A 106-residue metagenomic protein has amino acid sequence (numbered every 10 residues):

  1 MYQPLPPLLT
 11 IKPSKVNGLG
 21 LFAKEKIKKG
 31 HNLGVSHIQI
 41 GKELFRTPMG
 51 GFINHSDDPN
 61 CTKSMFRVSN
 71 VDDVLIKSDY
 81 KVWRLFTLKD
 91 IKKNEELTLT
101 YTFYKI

Functional and structural regions predicted by a protein language model:
M1-I106: Conserved catalytic SET/PR domain of SAM-dependent protein methyltransferases, capturing the structural core that binds
